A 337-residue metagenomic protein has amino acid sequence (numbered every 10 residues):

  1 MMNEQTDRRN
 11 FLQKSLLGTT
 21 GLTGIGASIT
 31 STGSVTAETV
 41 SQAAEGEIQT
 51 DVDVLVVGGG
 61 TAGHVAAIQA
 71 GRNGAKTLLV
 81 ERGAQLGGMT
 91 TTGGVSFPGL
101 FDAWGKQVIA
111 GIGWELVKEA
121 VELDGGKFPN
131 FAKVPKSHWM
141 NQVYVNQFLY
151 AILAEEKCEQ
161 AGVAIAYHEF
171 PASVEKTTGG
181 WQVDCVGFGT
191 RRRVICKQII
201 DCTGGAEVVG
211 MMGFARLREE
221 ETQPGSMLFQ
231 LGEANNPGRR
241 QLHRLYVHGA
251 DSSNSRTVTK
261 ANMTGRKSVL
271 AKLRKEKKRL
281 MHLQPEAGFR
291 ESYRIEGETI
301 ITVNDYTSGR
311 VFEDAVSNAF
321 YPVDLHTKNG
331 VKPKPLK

Functional and structural regions predicted by a protein language model:
M2-T20: N-terminal secretory signal peptides and thylakoid transit peptides that target proteins across membranes
E4, A27-T61, G71-R72: C-terminal segment of N-terminal export signals and the immediately downstream linker at the start of the mature
L16, A75-K76, R82-S173, T177 (+2 more regions): Conserved N-terminal/central alpha/beta ligand/cofactor-binding core
D51-D53, N73-K76, A161-V163, R192 (+1 more regions): Loop/turn elements at helix/coil->beta-strand transitions in domains of secreted/extracellular proteins
V52, A62, T91, T190-R192: Ligand-binding pocket scaffold of soluble enzyme catalytic domains
M89, A151, R191-Q198, T203-K337: Flavin (FAD/FMN)-binding glycine-rich loop and adjacent Rossmann-like elements that form
E175-R193: Conserved beta-strand-loop-beta-strand element in the redox core of flavoprotein oxidoreductases
